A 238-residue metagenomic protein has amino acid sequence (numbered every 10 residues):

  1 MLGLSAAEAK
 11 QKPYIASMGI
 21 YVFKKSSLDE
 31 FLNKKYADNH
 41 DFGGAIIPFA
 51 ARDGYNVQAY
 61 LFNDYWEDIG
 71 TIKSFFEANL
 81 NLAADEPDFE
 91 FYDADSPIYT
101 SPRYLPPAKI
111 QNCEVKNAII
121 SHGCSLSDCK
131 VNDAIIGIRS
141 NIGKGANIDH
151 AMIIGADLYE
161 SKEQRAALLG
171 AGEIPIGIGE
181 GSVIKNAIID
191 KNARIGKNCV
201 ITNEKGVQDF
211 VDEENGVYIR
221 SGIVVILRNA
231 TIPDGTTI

Functional and structural regions predicted by a protein language model:
M1-Y21: Conserved core of the sugar-phosphate nucleotidyltransferase
G3-A7, S26, N33-I238: Left-handed beta-helix
G19-E30: Conserved nucleotide-sugar donor-binding and metal-coordinating catalytic region shared by glycosyltransferases
